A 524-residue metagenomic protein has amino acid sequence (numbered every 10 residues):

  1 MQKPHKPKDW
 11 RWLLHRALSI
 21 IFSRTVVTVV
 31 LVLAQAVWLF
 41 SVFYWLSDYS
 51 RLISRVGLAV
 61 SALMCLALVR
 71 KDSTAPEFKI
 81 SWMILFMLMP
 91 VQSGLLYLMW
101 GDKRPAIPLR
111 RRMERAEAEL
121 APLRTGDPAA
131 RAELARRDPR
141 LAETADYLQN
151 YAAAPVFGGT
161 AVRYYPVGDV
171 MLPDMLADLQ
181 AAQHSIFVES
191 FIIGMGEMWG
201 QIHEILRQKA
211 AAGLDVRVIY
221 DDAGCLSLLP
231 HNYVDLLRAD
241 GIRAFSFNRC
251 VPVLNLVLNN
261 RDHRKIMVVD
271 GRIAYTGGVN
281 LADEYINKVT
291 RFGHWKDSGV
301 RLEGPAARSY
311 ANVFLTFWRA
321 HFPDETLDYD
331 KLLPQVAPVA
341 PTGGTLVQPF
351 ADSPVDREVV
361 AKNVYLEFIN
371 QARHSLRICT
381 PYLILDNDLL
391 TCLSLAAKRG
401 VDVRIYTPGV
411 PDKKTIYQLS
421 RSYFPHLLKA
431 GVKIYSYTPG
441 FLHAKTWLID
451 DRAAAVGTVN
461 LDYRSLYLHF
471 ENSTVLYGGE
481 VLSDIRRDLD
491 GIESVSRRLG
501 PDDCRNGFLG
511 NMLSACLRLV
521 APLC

Functional and structural regions predicted by a protein language model:
M1-N363, E367, Q371, P411 (+5 more regions): N-terminal localization/anchoring segments of enzymes in phospholipid and broader phosphate metabolism
I186, R373-L376, D402: Structured, soluble regulatory/oligomerization domains located on the cytosolic or IMS-facing side of membrane proteins
Y382-V403, P408, K413: Helical hairpin unit composed of two closely spaced alpha helices linked by a short loop
T391, Y417-R421: Short glycine/threonine-rich loop-to-helix capping motif typified by GTGT followed within a few residues by an Asp-Pro
L419, L428-G431: CN hydrolase (nitrilase-like) catalytic-core segments centered on the catalytic cysteine and neighboring Lys/Glu
I434-T438: Active-site donor-binding acidic/aromatic loop of nucleotide-activated sugar and phosphosugar transferases involved
K445: Catalytic-core elements of nucleic-acid end-processing and repair enzymes
